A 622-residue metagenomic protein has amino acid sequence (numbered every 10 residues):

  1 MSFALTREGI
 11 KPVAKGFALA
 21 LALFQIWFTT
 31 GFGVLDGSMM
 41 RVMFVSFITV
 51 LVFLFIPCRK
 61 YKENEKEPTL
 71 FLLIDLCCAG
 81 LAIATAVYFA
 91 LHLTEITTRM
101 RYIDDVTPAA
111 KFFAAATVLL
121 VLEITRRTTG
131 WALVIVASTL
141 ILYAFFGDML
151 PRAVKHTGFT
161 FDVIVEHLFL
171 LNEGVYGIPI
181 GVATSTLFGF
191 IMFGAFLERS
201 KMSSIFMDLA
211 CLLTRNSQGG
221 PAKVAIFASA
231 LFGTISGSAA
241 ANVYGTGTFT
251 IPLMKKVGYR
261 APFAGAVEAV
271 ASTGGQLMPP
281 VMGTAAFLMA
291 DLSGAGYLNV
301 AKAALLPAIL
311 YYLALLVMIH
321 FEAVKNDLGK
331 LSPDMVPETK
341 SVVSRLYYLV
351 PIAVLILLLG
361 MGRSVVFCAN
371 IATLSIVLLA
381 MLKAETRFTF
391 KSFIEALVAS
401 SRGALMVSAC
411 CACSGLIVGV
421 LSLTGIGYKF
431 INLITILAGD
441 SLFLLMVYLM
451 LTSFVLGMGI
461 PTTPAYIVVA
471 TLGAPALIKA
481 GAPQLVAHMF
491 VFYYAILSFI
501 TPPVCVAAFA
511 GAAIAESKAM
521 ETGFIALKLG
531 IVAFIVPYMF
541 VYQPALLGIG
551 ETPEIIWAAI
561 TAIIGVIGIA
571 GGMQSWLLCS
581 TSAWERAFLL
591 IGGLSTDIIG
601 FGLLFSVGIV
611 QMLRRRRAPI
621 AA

Functional and structural regions predicted by a protein language model:
M1-D105, K111-A115, A621: Conserved, well-structured core domains of diverse proteins
S2-A14, A18, K302-G403, V506-L590 (+1 more regions): Long, contiguous bundles of hydrophobic transmembrane helices that form the permeation core of multi-pass
F3-A4, F28-G33, I56-P68, T117-W131 (+2 more regions): Membrane-water interface regions at transmembrane-helix termini and the short interhelical loops of multi-pass membrane
S38-S46, G181-I191, N299-A314, S364-T373 (+2 more regions): Alpha-helical transmembrane segments
A84, E123, T128, S138-A153 (+10 more regions): Core transmembrane alpha-helical segments of multi-pass membrane transporters/permeases
T107-F112, E173-T186, L212-I226, V257-F263 (+5 more regions): Membrane-interfacial loop-to-helix junctions in multi-pass transporters
R126, G194-E198, S229-S238, V270-Q276 (+5 more regions): Transmembrane alpha-helix interface/packing and boundary motifs in multi-pass membrane proteins, characterized by
M207-G275, V281-A285, G294, T462-Y494 (+1 more regions): Hydrophobic transmembrane alpha-helices that form the pore/transport pathway of multi-pass ion and small-solute
